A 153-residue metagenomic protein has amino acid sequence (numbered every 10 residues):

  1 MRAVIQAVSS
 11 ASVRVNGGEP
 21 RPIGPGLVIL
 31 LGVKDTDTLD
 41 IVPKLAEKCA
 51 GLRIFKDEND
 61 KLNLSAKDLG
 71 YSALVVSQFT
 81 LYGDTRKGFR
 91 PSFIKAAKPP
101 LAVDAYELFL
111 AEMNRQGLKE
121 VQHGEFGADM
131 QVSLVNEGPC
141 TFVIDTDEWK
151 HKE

Functional and structural regions predicted by a protein language model:
M1-G88, S92, D104-E153: N-terminal, polar/charged subdomain of small-to-medium soluble alpha/beta proteins
A97-A105: C-terminal helical cap/extension that packs against the catalytic core of soluble nucleotide-cofactor enzymes
